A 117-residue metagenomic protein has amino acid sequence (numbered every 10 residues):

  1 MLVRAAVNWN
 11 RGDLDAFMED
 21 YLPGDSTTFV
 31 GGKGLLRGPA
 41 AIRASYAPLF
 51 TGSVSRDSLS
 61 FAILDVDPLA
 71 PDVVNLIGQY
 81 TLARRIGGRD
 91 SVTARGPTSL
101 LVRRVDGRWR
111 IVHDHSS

Functional and structural regions predicted by a protein language model:
M1-D13: Short, aromatic-enriched amphipathic alpha-helices that serve as compact interaction elements
L14-D72, V92-T93: A solvent-exposed, acidic/Ser-Thr-rich amphipathic alpha-helical stretch
G34-L36, T81-A83, S117: Solvent-exposed loop/turn segments at secondary-structure junctions within structured extracellular/periplasmic domains
F61-I63, I77, I111: Hydrophobic residues on conserved beta-strands that form the core of alpha/beta folds
V66-V74, D90, V102-R110: A short, structured loop/turn motif at beta-sheet edges
D72-L82: A short hydrophobic beta-strand element
Y80-I86, V102: Beta-strand elements of well-folded, non-transmembrane domains
R95-S117: Short beta-strand edge/turn micro-motifs at domain boundaries
